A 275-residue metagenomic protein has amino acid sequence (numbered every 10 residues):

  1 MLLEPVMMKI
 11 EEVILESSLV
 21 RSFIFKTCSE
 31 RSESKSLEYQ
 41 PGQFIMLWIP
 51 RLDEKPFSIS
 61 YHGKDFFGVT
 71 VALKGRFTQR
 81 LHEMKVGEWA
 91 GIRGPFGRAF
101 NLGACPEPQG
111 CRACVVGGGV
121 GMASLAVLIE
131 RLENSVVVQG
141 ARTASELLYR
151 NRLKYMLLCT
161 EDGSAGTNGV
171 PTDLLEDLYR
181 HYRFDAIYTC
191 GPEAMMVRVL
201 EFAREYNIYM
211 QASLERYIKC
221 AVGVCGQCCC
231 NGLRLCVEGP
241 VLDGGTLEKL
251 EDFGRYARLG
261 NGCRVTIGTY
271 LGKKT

Functional and structural regions predicted by a protein language model:
M1-E88: Ferredoxin-reductase
I24-K26, T70, R93, V116 (+1 more regions): Beta-strand residues in well-ordered beta-sheet regions across diverse protein folds
R51-E54, G94-A99, G254-R255: Short, charged beta-turn/beta-strand-edge "cap" motif at the junction between a beta-strand and an adjacent loop
R76-K219: FNR/FR-type flavoprotein reductase catalytic core
S124, E193-A194, E215-P240: Local cysteine-cluster metal-coordination motifs and their immediate loop/turn environment, predominantly Fe-S cluster
N231-E238, L242-T275: Short Fe-S-cluster ligation motifs
